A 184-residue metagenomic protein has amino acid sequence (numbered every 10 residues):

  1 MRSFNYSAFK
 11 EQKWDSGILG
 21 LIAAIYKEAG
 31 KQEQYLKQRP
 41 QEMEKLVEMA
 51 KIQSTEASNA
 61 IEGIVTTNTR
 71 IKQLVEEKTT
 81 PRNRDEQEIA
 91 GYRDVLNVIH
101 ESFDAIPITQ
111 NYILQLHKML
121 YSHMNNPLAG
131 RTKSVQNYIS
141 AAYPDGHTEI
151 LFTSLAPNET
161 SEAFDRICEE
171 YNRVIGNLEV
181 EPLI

Functional and structural regions predicted by a protein language model:
M1-I184: FIC/Doc superfamily catalytic core
